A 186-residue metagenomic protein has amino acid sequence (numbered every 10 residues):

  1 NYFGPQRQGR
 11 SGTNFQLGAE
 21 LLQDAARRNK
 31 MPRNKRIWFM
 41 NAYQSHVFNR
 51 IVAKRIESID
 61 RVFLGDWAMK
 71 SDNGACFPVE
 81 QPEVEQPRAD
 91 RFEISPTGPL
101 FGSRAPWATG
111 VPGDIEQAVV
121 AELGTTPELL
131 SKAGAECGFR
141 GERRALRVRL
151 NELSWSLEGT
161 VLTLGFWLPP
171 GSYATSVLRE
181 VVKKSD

Functional and structural regions predicted by a protein language model:
N1-D186: Non-catalytic, substrate/partner-engaging modules appended to enzymatic cores
